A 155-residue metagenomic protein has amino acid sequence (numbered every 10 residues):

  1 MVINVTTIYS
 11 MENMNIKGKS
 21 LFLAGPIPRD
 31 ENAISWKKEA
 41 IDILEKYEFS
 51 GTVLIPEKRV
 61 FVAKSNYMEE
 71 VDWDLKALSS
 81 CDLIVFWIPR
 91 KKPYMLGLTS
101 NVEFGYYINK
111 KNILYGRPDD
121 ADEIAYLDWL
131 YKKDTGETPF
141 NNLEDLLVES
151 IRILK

Functional and structural regions predicted by a protein language model:
M1-K155: Conserved catalytic or regulatory cores that recognize and/or transform ribose-phosphate-containing ligands
